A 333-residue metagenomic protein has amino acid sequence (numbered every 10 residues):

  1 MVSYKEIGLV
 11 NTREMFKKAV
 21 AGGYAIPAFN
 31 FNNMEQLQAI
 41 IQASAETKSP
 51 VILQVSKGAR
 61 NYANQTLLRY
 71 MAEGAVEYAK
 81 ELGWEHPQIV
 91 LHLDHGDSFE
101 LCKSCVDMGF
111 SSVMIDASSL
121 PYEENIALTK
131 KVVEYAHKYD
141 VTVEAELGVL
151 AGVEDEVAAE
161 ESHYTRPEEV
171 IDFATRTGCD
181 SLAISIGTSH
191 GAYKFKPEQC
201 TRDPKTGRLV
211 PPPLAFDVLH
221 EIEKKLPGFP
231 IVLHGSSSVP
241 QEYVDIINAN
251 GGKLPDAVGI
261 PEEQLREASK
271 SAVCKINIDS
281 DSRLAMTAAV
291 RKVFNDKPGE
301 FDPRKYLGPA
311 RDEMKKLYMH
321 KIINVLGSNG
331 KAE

Functional and structural regions predicted by a protein language model:
M1-P27, E300-F301: Generic N-terminal amphipathic, Lys/Arg-enriched alpha-helix
S3, Y24-N32, A59, P309: A short N-terminal beta->alpha junction/helix N-cap motif
V10-A21, M34-A59, Q65-H86, H95-P230 (+6 more regions): Alpha/beta enzyme core
I26-N30, L91-H92, M114, I231-L233 (+2 more regions): Short catalytic-loop micro-motif centered on adjacent basic/acidic residues
L53, R60-N64, L265, C274-K292 (+2 more regions): Shared catalytic-loop signature of beta/alpha-barrel
L233-V239: Short catalytic/ligand-gating loop segments at beta-alpha or beta-beta junctions within enzyme catalytic domains
A289-E333: Extended, intrinsically disordered, low-complexity segments
